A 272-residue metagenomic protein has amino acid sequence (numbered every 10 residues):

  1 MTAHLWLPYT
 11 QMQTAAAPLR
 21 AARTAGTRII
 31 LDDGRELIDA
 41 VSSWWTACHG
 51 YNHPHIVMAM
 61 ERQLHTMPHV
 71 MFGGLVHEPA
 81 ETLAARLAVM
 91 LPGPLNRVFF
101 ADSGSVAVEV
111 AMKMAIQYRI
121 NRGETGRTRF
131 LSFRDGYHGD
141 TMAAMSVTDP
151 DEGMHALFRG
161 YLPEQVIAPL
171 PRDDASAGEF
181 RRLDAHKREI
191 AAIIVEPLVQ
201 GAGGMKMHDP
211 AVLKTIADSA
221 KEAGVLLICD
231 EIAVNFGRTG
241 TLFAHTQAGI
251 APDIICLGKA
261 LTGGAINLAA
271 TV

Functional and structural regions predicted by a protein language model:
M1-V272: Conserved N-terminal phosphate-binding loop of PLP-dependent enzymes in the Aspartate aminotransferase
